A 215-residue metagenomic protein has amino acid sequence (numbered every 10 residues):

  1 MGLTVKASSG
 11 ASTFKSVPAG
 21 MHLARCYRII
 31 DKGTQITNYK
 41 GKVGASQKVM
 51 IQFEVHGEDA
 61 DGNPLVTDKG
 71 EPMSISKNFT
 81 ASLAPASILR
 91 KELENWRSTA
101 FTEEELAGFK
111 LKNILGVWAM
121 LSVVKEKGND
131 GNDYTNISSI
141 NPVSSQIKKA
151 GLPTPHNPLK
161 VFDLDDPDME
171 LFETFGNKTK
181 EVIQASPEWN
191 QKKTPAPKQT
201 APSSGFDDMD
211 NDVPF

Functional and structural regions predicted by a protein language model:
M1-F215: Short beta-rich binding modules
